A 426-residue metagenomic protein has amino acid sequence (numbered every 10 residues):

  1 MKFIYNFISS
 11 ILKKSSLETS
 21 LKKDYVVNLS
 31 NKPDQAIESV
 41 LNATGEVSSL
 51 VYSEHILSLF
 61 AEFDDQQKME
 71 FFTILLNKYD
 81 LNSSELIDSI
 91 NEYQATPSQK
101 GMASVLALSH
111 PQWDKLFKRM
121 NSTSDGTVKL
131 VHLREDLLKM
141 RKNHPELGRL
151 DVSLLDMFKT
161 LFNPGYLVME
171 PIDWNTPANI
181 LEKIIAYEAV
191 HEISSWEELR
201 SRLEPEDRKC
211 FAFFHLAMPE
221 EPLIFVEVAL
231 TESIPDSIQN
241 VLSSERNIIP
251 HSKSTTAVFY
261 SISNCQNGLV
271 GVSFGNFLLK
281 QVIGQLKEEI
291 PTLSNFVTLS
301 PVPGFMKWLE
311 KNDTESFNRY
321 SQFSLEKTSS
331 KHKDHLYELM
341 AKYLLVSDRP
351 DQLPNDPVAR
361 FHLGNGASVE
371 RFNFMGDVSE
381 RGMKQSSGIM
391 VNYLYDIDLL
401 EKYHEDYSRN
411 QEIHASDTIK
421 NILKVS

Functional and structural regions predicted by a protein language model:
M1-V272, N276-S426: Extended, composition-driven regions rather than compact fold-specific motifs
